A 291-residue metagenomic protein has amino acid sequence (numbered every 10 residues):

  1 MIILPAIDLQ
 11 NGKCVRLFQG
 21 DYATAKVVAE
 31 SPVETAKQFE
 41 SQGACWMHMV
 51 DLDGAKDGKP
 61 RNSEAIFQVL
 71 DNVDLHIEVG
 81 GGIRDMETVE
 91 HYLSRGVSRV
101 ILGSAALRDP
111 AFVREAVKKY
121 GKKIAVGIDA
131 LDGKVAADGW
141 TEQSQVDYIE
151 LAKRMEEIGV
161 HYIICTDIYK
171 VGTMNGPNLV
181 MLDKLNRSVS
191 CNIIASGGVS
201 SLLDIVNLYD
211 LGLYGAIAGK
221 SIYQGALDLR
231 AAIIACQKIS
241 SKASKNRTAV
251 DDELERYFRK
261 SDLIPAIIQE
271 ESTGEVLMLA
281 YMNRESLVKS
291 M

Functional and structural regions predicted by a protein language model:
I2-A6, W46, D74-E78, S98-I101 (+5 more regions): Structural preference for beta-strand elements that scaffold enzyme active sites
D8, F39, M47, V79 (+7 more regions): Conserved, mostly hydrophobic/aromatic
G12-A23, E90-L93, V97-V171: Conserved anion-binding
W46-E64, S104, D109, I164-N175: Glycine-rich, proline-tolerant flexible connector loops at the mouths of alpha/beta enzymes
P60-F67, P110, T141-E150, N175-K184: Charged helix-capping and loop-helix junction motifs
V73-R99, V180-A218: Catalytic cores of alpha/beta
F112-K119, N186, V206-K242: C-terminal helical cap(s) of enzyme catalytic domains, especially alpha/beta-barrels
K238-M291: Flexible "arm" and connector segments at domain edges
